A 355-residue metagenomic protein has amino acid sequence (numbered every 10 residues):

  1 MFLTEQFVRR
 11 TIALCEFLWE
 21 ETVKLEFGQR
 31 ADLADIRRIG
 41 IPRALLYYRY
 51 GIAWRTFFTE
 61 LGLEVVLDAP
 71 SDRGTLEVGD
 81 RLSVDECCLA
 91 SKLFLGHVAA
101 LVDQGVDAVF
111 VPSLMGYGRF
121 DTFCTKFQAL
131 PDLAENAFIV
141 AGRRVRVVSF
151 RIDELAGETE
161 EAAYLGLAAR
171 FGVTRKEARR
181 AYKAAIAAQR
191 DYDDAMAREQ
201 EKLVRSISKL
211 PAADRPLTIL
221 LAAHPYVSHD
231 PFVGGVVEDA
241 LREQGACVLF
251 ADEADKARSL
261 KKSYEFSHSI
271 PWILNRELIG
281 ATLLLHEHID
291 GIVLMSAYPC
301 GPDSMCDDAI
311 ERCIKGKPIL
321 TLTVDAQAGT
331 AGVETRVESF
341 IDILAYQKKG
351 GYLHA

Functional and structural regions predicted by a protein language model:
M1-A355: An N-terminal assembly and electron-transfer interface module characteristic of large anaerobic redox and radical
